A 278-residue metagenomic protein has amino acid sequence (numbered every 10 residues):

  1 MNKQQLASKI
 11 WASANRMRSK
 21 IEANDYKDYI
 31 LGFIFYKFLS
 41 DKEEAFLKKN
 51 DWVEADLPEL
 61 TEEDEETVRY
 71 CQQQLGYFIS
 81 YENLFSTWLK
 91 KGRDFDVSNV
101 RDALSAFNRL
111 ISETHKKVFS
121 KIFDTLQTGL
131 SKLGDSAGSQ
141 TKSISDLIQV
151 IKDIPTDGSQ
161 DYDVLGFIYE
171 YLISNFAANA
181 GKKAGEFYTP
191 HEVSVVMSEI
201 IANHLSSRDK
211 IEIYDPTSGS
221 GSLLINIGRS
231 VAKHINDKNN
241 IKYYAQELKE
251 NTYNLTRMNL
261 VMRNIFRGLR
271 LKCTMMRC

Functional and structural regions predicted by a protein language model:
M1-L205, G268-R270, T274-C278: Non-catalytic, mostly N-terminal accessory regions of nucleic-acid modification and defense proteins
K183-C278: Conserved S-adenosyl-L-methionine
